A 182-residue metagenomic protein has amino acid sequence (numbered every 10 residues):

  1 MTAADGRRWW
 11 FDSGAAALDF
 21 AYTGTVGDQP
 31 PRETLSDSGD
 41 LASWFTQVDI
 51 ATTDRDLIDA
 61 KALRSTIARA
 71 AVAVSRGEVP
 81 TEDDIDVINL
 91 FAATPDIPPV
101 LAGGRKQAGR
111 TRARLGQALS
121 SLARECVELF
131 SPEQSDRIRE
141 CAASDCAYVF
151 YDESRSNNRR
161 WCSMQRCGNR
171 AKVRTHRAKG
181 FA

Functional and structural regions predicted by a protein language model:
M1-E140, A147, A182: Short helix-coil boundary/hinge micro-motifs
G109, D152, S163: Thr-Gly-centered strand-to-loop micro-motif
E133-D136, E153, G168: Residue-level signal for short amphipathic helical patches enriched in basic/charged and nearby hydrophobic residues
E140-D145, M164-R166: Short, cysteine/histidine-rich loop/knuckle motifs that typically chelate Zn2+
A147-D152, S156: Histidine-centered nuclease catalytic patch
N157-G168: Cysteine-rich micro-motifs
R166-F181: Basic DNA-binding region of bZIP-type proteins
